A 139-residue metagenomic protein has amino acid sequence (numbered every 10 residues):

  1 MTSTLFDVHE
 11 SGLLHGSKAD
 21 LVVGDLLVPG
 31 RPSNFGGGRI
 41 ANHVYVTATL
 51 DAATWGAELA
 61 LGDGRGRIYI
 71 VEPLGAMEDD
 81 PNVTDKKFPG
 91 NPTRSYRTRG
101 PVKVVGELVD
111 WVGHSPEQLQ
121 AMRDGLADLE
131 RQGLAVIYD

Functional and structural regions predicted by a protein language model:
T2-S11, K18, P29, S33-V44 (+1 more regions): Conserved NAD+-utilizing ADP-ribose enzyme module
G16-V23: Short polar catalytic/cofactor-binding loops
